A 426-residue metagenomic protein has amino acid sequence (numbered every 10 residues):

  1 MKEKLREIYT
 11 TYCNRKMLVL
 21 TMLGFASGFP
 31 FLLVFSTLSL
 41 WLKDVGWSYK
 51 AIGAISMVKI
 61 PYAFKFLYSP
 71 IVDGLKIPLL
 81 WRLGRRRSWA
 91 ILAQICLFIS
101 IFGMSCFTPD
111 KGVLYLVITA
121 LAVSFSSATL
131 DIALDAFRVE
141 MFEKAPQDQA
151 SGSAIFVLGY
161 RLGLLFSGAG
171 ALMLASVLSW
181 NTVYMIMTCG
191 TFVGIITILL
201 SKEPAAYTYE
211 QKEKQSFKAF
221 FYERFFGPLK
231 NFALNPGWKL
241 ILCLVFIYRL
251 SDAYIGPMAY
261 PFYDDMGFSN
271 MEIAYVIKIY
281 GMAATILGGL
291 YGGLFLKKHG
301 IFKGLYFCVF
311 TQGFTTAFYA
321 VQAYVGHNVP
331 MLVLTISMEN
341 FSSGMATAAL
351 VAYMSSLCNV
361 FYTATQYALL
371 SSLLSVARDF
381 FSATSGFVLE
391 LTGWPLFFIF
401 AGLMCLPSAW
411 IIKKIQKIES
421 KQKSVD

Functional and structural regions predicted by a protein language model:
M1-C13, A206-I241: Juxtamembrane intracellular "pre-TM" segments in multi-pass secondary transporters
K2-Y62, K239-L244, Y248-F262, M266 (+1 more regions): Helix-loop boundary and gating motifs at the non-cytosolic
P61-Y68, I273-H299, C308, Q312-T315: Transmembrane alpha-helices of Major Facilitator/SLC transporters
Y62-K65, D148-L172, S371-S382: Glycine-rich segments within core transmembrane alpha-helices of 12-TM secondary carriers
K65-R82, A175, L287-G304, L389-E390: Helix-to-loop junctions at the C-terminal end of transmembrane segments in multipass secondary transporters
W89-D110, F310-H327: C-terminal ends and interior cores of transmembrane alpha-helices in multi-pass membrane transporters/permeases
L92-F98, T182-L200, L396-K414: Symmetry-related core transmembrane helices of the 12-TM Major Facilitator Superfamily/SLC fold
K303-L350: C-terminal transmembrane helical hairpin of 12-TM major facilitator-type secondary transporters
